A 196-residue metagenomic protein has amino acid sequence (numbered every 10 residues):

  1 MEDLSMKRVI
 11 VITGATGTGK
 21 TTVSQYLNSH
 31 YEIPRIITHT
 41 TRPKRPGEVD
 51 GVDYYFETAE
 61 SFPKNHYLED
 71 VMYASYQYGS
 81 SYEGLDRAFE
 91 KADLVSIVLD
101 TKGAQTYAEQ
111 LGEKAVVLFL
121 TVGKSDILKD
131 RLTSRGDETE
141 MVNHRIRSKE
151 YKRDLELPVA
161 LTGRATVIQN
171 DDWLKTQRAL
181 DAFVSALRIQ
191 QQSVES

Functional and structural regions predicted by a protein language model:
I12: Hydrophobic anchor at the beta1->P-loop junction of P-loop NTPases
A15: P-loop (Walker A) phosphate-binding loop of NTP-binding proteins
T18: ATP-binding Walker
T21: Walker A/P-loop
S29-I37: Post-Walker A helix-loop "phosphate-sensing" segment adjacent to the P-loop in P-loop NTPases
T40-V95, L99: ATP-dependent small-molecule kinase phosphotransfer cores that center on conserved nucleotide phosphate-binding segments
S96-D100, L111-S134: Conserved phosphate-donor/acceptor-positioning beta-strand/loop module used by diverse small-molecule
D137-V184, V194-S196: Small-molecule kinase domains that catalyze NTP-dependent phosphoryl transfer to phosphate-bearing small molecules
